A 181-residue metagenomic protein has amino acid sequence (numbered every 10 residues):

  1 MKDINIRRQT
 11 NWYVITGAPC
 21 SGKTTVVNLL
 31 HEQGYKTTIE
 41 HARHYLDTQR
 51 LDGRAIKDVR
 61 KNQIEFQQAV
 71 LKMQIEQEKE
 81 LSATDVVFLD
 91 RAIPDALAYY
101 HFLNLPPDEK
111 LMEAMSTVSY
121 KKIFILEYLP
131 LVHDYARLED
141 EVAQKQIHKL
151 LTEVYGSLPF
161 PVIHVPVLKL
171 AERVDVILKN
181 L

Functional and structural regions predicted by a protein language model:
M1-N11: Extreme N-terminal, non-catalytic leader segments that precede Walker-type/kinase nucleotide-binding cores
I15: Hydrophobic anchor at the beta1->P-loop junction of P-loop NTPases
P19: The conserved Walker
G22: Conserved glycine(s) of the Walker
V26-V27: Post-Walker A alpha-helix
H31-M73: Conserved substrate/cofactor phosphate-moiety recognition/catalytic segment in nucleotide-dependent phosphotransferases
Q67-V118: Glycine-rich phosphate-binding loop used to anchor ATP phosphates in small-molecule kinases, encompassing both
N104-K169, V174: A glycine- and Lys/Arg-enriched "phosphate-lid" helix/loop adjacent to the NTP-binding pocket of small-molecule kinases
